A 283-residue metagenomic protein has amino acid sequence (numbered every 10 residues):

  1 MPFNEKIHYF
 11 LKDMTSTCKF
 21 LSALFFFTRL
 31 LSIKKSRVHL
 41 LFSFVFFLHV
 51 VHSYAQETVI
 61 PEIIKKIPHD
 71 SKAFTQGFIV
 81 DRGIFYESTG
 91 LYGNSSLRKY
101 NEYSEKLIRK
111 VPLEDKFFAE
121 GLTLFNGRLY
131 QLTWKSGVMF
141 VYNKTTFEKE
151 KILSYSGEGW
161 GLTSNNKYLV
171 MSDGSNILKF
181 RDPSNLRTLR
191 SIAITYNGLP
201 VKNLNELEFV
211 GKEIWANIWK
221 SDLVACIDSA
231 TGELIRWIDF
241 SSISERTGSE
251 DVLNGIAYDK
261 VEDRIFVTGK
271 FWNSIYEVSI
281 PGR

Functional and structural regions predicted by a protein language model:
Y54-I60, G90-E102: Blade/loop signatures of beta-propeller domains
Q56-S71, S104-E105: A short helix->beta-strand "capping" segment at the edge of beta-propeller domains
S71-R82, D115-F125, Y155-Y168, S172 (+2 more regions): Beta-rich, blade/repeat-based domains predominating in secreted/periplasmic proteins but also intracellular
Y86-L91, L129-S136, M171-N176, A216-K220 (+1 more regions): Conserved beta-strand positions in repeat-built beta-propeller and related beta-rich domains
N101-S104, N143-T146, P183-N185, S229-G232 (+1 more regions): Short loop/turn segments that connect beta-strands within beta-propeller blades
K106-L132, M139-F140, K149-S154: Blade-loop segments of beta-propeller domains
M139-T195: Hydrophobic, well-structured mid-protein blocks that either form specific transmembrane helices
V261-R283: Blade-level signature of beta-propeller repeat domains, shared across WD40, Kelch, NHL, RCC1 and BNR/Asp-box propellers
